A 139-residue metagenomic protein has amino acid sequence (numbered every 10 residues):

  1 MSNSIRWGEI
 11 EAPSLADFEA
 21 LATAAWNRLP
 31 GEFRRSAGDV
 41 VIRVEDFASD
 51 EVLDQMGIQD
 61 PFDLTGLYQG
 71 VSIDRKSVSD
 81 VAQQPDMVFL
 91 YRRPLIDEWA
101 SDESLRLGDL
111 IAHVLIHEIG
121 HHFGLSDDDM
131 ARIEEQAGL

Functional and structural regions predicted by a protein language model:
M1-L67, Q83, E98-W99, E135-L139: N-terminal low-structure segments adjacent to metalloprotease catalytic domains across cellular compartments
D60-A112, H122-L139: Active-site scaffold of zinc-dependent metalloenzymes
E118: Walker B catalytic acidic pair
